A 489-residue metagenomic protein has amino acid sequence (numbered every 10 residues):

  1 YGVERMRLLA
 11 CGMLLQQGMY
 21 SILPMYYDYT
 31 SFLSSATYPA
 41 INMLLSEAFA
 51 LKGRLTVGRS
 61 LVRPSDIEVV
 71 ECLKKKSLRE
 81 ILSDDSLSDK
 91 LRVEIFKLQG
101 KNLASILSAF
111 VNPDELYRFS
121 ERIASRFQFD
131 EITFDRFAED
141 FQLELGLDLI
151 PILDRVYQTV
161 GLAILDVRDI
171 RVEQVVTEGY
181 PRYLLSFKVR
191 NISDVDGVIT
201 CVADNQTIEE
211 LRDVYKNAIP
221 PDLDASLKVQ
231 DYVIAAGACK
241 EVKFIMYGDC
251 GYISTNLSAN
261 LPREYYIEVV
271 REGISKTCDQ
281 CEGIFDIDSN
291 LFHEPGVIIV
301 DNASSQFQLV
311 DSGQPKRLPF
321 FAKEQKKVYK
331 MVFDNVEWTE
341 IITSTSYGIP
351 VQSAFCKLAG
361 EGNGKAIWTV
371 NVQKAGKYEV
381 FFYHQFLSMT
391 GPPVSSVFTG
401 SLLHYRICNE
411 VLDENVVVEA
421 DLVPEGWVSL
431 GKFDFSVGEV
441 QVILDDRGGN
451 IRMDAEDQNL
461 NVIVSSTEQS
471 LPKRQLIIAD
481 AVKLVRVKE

Functional and structural regions predicted by a protein language model:
Y1-S77: Zinc-dependent metallopeptidase catalytic helix centered on the HExxH motif and its immediate flanking segment
I81-S105, A109-E115, T207-Q230, A238-K240 (+1 more regions): Ordered, small/hydrophobic-rich secondary-structure cores
L82-I170: Amphipathic alpha-helical substructures
K90-I95, R126-Q128, Q174-T177, D231-I234 (+2 more regions): Short, contiguous acidic/charged loop-to-helix segments that flank catalytic cores in large enzymes
F141-V198, A203-Q206, L430: A terminal-accessory region detector
Q174-L257: Beta-strand-rich binding/interaction modules
Y247-I284: Terminal connector regions
G283-E489: Extracytoplasmic
